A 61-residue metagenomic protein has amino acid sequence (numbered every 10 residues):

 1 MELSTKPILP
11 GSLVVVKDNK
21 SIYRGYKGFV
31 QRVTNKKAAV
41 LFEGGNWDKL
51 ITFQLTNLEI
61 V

Functional and structural regions predicted by a protein language model:
L3-V61: Basic/aromatic-rich interaction segments and small domains that mediate binding to polyanionic partners
